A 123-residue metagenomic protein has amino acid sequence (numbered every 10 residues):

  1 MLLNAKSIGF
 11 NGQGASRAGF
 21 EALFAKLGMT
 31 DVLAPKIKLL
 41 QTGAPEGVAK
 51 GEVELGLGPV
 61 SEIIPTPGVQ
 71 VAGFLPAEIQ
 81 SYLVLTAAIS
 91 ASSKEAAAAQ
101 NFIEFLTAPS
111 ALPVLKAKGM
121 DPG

Functional and structural regions predicted by a protein language model:
M1-G123: Exported/periplasmic ABC-transporter solute-binding proteins
